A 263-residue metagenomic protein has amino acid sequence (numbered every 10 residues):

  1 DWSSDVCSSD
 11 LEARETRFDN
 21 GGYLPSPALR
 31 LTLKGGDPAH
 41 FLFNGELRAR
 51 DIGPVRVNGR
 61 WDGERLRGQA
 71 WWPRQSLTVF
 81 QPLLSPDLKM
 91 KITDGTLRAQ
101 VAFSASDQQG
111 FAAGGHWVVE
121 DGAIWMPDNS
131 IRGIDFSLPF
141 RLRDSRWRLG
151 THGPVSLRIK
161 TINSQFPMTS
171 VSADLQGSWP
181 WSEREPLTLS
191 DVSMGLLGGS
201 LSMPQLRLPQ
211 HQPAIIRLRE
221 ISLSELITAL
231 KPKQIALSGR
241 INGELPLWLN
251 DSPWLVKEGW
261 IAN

Functional and structural regions predicted by a protein language model:
D1, A13-T16, P27-G36, V192 (+1 more regions): N-terminal beta-strand/beta-hairpin edge segment
W2-S8: Short, small-residue-biased leader/transition segments that mark boundaries at the very start of proteins
D19-L24, A49-P54, M126-S130, N163-M168 (+2 more regions): Solvent-exposed loop/turn segments connecting transmembrane beta-strands in outer-membrane beta-barrel proteins
N20-G22, G68, L77-Q81, I124-N129: Outer-membrane beta-barrel proteins
A39-L42, R67, S145-R148: Repeated loop/turn-to-beta-strand initiation elements of outer-membrane beta-barrel proteins
E46, N58-R98, G114-V118, G150-N263: Small-residue helix/turn framework positions
Q75, F103-S106, G110-G114: Alpha-solenoid helical-repeat scaffolds
Q109-A113, V118-D121, S130-G153, E185: Long, internal scaffold/assembly segments composed of regular secondary structure
